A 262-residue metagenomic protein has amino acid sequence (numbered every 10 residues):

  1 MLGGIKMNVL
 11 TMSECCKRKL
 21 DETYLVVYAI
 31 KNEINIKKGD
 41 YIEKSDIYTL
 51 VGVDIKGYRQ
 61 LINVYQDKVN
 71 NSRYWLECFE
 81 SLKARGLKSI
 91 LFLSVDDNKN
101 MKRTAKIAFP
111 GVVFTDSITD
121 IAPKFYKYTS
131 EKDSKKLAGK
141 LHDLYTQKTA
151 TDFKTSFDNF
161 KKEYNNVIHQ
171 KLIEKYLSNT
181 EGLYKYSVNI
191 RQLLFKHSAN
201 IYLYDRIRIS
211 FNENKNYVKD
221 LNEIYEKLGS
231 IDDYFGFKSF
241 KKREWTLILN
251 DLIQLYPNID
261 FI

Functional and structural regions predicted by a protein language model:
L2-F92, A199-N200: RNase H-like nuclease fold core
M7, A84, K99-R103, I107 (+1 more regions): Short alpha-helical patches at protein termini and domain edges that function as localization/binding signals
I30, I90-N100, D120: Acidic/histidine-rich, metal-coordinating catalytic segments
N35-K37, N100-T104, K124-Y128: Switch/connector loops and helix/strand junctions flanking conserved nucleotide-binding motifs in nucleotide-processing
D54, K68-Y74, T146-F153, Y217-L221: Intrinsic-disorder/low-complexity, polar/charged segments
F79-E80, Y204, R208: Amphipathic, well-packed alpha-helical segments that form the structural scaffold of globular domains
K106-L203, S210-K215, K227-L228, D233-G236: Extended amphipathic alpha-helical interaction segments
I207-I262: Basic, amphipathic alpha-helical segments enriched in Lys/Arg and hydrophobic/aromatic residues
